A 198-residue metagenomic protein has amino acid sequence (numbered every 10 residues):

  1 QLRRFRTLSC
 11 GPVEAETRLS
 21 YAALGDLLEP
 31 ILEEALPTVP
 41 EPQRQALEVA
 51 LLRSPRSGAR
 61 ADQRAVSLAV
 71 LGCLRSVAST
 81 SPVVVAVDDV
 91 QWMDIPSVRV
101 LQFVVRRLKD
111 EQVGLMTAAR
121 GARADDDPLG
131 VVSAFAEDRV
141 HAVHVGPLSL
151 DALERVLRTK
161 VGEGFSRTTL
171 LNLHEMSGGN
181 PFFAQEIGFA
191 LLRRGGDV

Functional and structural regions predicted by a protein language model:
Q1-V198: Key residue(s) within conserved catalytic/signature motifs
